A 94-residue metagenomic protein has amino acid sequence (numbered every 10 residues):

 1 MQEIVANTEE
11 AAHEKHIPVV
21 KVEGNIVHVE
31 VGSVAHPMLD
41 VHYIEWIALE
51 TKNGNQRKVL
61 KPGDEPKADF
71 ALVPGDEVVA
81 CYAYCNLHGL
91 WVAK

Functional and structural regions predicted by a protein language model:
M1-I26: Transition segment at domain starts
V31-L39: Short amphipathic, basic-aromatic surface patches that mediate peripheral association with negatively charged
Y43-N53: Extended low-complexity, serine/threonine- and proline-enriched intrinsically disordered segments
G54-G63: Solvent-exposed serine/threonine-rich low-complexity stretches and specific carbohydrate-binding patches
P66-F70: Short strand-edge motifs at loop-to-beta-strand transitions and within beta-strands of extracellular beta-rich domains
L72-E77: Surface-exposed, short loops/turns at beta-strand junctions within beta-sandwich domains
C81-C85: Short, exposed beta-strand-loop hairpins at the edges of beta-sheets in extracellular/periplasmic proteins
N86-A93: Short acidic/polar inter-strand loop motif in beta-rich domains
